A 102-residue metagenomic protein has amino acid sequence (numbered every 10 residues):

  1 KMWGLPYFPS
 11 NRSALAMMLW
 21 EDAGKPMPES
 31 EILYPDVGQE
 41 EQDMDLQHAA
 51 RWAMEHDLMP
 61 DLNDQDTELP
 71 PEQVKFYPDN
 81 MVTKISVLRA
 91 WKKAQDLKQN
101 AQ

Functional and structural regions predicted by a protein language model:
K1-A16, W20-A49, M59-L88, K93-Q102: Feature responds to low-complexity, polar/acidic, surface-exposed segments characteristic of secreted/exported proteins
